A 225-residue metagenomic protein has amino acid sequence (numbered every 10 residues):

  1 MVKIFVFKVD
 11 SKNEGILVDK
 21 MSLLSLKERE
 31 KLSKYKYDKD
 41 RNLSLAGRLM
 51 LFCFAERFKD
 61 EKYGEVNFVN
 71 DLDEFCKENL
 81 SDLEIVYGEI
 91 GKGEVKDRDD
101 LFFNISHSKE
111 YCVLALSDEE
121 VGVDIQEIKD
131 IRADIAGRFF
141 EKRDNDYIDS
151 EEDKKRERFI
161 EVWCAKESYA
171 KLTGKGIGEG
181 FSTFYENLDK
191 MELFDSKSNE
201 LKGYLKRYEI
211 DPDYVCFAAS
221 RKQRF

Functional and structural regions predicted by a protein language model:
M1-F225: Core catalytic alpha/beta fold that binds nucleotide/phospho-ligands
